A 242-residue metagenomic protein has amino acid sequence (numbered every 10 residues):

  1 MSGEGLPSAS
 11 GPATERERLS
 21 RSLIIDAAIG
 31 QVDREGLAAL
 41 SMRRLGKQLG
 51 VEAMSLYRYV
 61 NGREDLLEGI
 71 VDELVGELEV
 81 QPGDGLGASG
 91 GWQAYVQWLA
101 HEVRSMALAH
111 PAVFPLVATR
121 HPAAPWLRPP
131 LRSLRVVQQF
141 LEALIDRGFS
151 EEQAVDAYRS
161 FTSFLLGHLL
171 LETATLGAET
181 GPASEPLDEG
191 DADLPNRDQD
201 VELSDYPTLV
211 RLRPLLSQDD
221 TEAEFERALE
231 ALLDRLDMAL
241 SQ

Functional and structural regions predicted by a protein language model:
M1-L19, P82-D84, D205-L215: N-terminal intrinsically disordered/low-complexity leader segments
L23, Q31-D65, G69: Helix-turn-helix
L23-G30, R34-E35, D65-Q81, A94 (+2 more regions): Alpha-helical structural segments
S41, P115-A118, L209: Short, hydrophobic secondary-structure boundary micro-motifs
V80-W126, L131-R135: Hydrophobic alpha-helical connector segments
A123-G148, E152-R159, L170, Q199-L203 (+1 more regions): Amphipathic alpha-helical packing segments from all-alpha helical-bundle domains
S163-T180, Q199-E222, D234-S241: Amphipathic C-terminal alpha-helical segment
L176-R197: Short, charged amphipathic alpha-helical segments flanked by flexible coils
